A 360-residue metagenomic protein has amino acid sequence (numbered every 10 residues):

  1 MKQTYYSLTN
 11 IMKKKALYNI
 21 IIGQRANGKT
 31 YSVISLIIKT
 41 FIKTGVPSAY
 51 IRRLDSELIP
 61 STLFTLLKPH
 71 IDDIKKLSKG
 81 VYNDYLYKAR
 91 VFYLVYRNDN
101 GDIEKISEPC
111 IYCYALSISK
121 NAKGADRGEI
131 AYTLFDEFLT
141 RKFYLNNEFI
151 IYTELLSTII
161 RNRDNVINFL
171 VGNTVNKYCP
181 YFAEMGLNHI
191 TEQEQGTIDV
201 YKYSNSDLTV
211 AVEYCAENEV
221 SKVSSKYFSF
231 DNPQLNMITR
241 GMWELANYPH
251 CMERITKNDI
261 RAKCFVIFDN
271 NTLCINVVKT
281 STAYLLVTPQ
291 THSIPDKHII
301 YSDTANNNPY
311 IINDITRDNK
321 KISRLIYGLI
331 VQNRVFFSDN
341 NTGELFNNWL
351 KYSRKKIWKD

Functional and structural regions predicted by a protein language model:
M1-D360: Phosphate/NTP-binding elements of NTP-utilizing enzymes
